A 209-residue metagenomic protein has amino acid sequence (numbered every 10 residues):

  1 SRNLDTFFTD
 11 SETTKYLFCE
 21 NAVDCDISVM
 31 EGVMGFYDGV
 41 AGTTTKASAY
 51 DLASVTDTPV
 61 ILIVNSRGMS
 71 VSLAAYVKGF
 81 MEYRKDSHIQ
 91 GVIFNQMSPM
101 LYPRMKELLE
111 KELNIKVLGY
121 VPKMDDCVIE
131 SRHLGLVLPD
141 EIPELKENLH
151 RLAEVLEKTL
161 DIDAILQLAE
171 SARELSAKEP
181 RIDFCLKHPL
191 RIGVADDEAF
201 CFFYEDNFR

Functional and structural regions predicted by a protein language model:
S1-T56, V64-G91, P99-P103: ATP-dependent carboxylate-amine ligase catalytic core
A22-V23, D183-H188: Glycine-rich phosphate/diphosphate-binding loops that line cofactor/substrate pockets in enzymes
V29, I93, R191-V194: Structured core elements
Y50, K106-E107, F208: Short glycine-/small-residue-rich flexible loop motifs, especially phosphate/cofactor-binding loops
V60-I63, L118-Y120: Short hydrophobic alpha-helical runs that function as membrane-insertion/retention elements
S66, Q96, D196-A199: Residue-level signal for short, function-critical loop segments
S70-D183: Internal gly/pro-rich beta-alpha loop/helix module that stabilizes soluble enzyme cofactors or their anionic handles
L190-R209: Glycine-rich phosphate/diphosphate-binding loop of Rossmann-like nucleotide-binding domains
